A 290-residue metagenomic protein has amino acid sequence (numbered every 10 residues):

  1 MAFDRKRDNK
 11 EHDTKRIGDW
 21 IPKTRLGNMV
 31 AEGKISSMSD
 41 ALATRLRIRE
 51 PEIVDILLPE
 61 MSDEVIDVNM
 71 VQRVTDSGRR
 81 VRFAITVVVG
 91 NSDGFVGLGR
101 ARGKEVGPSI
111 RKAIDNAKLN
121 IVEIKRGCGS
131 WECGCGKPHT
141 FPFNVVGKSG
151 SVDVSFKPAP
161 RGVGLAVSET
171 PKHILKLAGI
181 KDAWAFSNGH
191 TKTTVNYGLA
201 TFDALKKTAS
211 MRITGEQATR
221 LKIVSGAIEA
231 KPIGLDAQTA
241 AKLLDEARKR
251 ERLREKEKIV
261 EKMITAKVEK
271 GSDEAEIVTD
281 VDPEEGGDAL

Functional and structural regions predicted by a protein language model:
M1-L290: Ribosome-associated RNA-binding proteins
